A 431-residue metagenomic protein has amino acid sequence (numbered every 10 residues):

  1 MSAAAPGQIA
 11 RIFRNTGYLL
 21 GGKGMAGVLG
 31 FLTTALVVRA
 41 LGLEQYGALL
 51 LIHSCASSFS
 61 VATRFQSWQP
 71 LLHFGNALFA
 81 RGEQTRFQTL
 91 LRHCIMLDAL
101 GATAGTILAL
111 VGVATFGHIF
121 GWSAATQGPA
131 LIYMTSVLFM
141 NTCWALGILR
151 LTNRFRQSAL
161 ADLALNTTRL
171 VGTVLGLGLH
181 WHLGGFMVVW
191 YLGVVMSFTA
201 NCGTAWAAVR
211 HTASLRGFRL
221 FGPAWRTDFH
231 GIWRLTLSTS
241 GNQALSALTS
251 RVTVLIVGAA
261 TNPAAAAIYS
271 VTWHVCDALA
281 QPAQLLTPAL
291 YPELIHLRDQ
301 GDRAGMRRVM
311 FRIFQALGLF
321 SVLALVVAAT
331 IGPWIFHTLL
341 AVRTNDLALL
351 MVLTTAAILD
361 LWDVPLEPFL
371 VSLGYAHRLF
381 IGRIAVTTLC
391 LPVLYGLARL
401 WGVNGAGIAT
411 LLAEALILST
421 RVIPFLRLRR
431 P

Functional and structural regions predicted by a protein language model:
M1-I12, L183-M187, N201-S250, E293 (+2 more regions): Interhelical loop/hinge segments that connect adjacent transmembrane helices in multipass membrane
A10, R14-A26, I52, V61-A114 (+3 more regions): Membrane-water interface segments that mark the loop-to-transmembrane alpha-helix transition
A10-H73, L110, R234-A264, L391-Y395 (+2 more regions): Signature of the first transmembrane helix
L49, H53-R64, N242, S246 (+4 more regions): Transmembrane helix-bundle signature of multi-pass secondary active exporters and lipid flippases
R64-R81, L151, A213-S214, T272 (+2 more regions): Helix-loop junctions and terminal segments of transmembrane helices in multi-pass membrane transport/translocation
V113-Y133, R303-A304, F311, A329-I358: Interfacial segments at transmembrane-helix termini and the short loops linking adjacent helices
Q127-L131, A159-R216, L389, V403-R427: Hydrophobic alpha-helical transmembrane segments
L138-D162, V174, T355-I384: Membrane-interface junctions at transmembrane-helix termini in multi-pass inner-membrane proteins
